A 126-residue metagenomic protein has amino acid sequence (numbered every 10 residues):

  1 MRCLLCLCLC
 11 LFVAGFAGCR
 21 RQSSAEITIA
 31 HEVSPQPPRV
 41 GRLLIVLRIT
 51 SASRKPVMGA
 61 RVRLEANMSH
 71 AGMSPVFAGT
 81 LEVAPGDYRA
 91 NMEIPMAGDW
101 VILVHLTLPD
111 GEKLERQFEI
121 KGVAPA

Functional and structural regions predicted by a protein language model:
M1-L4: Positively charged n-region of N-terminal signal peptides that target proteins for export
C6-G15: Bacterial N-terminal signal peptides
C19-A126: N-terminal soluble domains immediately following signal/targeting peptides that reside in extracytoplasmic
